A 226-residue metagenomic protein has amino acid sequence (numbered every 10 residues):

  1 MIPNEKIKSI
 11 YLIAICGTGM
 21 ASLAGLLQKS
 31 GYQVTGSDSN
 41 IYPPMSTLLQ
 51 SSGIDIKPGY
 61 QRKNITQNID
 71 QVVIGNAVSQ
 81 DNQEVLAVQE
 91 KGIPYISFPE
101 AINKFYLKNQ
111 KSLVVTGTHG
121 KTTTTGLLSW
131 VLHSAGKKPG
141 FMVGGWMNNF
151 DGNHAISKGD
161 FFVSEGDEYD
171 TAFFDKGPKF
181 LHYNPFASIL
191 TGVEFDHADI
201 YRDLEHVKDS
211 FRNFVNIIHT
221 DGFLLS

Functional and structural regions predicted by a protein language model:
M1-M45, L49-I56, N68, V72 (+2 more regions): ATP-dependent carboxylate-amine ligase
P3, L26-K29, K63-Q67, N76 (+1 more regions): Phosphate-binding loop of NTP-binding sites
S51-Q61, D160-V163: N-terminal glycine-rich dinucleotide-binding loop that anchors FAD/FMN and/or NAD(P) in oxidoreductases
